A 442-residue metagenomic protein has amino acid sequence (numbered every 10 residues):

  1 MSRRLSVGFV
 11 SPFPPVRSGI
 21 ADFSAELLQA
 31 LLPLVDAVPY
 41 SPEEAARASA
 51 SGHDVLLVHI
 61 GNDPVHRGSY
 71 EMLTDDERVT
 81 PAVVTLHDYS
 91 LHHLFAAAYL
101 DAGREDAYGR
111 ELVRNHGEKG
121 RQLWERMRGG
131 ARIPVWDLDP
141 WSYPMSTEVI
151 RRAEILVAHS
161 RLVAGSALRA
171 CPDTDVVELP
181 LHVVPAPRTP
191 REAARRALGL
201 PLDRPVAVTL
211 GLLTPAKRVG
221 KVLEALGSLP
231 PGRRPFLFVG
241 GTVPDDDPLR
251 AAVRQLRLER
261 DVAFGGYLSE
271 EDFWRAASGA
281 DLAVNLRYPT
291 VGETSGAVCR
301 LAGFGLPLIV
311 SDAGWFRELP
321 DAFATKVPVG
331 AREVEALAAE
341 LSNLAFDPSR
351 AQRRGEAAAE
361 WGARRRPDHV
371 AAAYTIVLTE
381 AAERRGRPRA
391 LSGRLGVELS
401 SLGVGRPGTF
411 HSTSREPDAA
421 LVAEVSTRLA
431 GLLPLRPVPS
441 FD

Functional and structural regions predicted by a protein language model:
D22, P205, T214-S228: A conserved mid-protein helix/loop that constitutes part of the nucleotide-sugar donor-binding site
V135-V176, V183-P185: A short, active-site helix/loop in glycosyltransferases that binds the activated sugar's phosphate group
E154, A277-G292, L306: Acidic donor-binding loop of glycosyltransferase active sites
P187-L200: A short helix/loop element that forms part of the nucleotide-sugar donor recognition site in Leloir-type
L210, F236-R250: Glycosyltransferase donor-sugar binding loop
D247-E271: Nucleotide-activated donor-binding/catalytic signature segment of Leloir-type glycosyltransferases, i.e., the conserved
R317-S342, S349: Change "using UDP/GDP/dTDP sugars" to "using nucleotide sugars
A359-D442: C-terminal amphipathic helix plus adjacent low-complexity, charged tail appended to glycosyltransferase catalytic
